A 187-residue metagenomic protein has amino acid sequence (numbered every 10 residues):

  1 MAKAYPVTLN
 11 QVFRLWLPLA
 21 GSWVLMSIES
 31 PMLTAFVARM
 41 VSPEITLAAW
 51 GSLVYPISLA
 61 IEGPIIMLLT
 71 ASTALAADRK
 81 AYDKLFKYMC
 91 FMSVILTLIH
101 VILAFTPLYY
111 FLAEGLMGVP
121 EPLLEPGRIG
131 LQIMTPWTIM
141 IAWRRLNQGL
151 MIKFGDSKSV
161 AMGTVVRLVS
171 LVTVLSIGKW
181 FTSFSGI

Functional and structural regions predicted by a protein language model:
M1-L19, T73-W137, S176-I187: Short alpha-helical transmembrane segments in multi-pass integral membrane proteins
L9-I28, I57, I61, P136 (+1 more regions): Residue-level signal for short hydrophobic patches within transmembrane helices of multi-pass membrane transporters
Q11-L15, T34-L59, P122-P126, S185-I187: Interfacial/gating helices of multi-pass transporter permease domains
G21, L33-V37, W50, A76 (+5 more regions): Hydrophobic/aromatic residues within transmembrane alpha-helices of membrane transport systems, especially the TMDs
T34, A104, L171-L175: Structural signal for membrane-spanning alpha-helices in multi-pass inner-membrane proteins, emphasizing helix cores
A49-V101, R144-G155: Small-residue-rich hydrophobic transmembrane alpha-helices
I66-T73, I133-I152, G163-L168, I187: Short runs within selected transmembrane alpha-helices of multi-pass transporters and secretion channels
D83-K87, L150-S176: Alpha-helical transmembrane segments of multi-pass membrane transporters/permeases
